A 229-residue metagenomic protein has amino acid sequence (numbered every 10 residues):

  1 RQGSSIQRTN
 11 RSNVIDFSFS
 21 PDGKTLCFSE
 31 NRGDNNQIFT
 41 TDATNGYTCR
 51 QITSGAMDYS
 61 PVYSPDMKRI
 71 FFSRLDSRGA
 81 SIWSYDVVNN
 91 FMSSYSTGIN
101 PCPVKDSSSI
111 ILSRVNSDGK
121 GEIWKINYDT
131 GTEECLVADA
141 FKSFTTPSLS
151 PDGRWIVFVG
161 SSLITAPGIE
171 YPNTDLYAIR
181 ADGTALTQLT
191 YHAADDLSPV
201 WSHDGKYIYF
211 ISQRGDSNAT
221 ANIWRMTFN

Functional and structural regions predicted by a protein language model:
R1-I15, T41-Y59, S84-I99, I126-F144 (+2 more regions): Multi-bladed beta-propeller domains
S18, V62, C102-V104, S148 (+1 more regions): Conserved beta-strand position repeated across blades of beta-propeller domains
P21-D22, P65-D66, K105-D106, P151-D152 (+1 more regions): Residue-level detector of Asp-centered blade-edge/turn motifs that repeat once per structural unit in beta-propeller
T25-S29, R69-S73, I110-S113, W155-V159 (+1 more regions): Residue position within the beta-strands of beta-propeller blades
N31-N36, L75-A80, N116-G121, A166-T174 (+1 more regions): Short, solvent-exposed loop/turn segments at conserved positions within beta-propeller repeat blades
Y59-Y63, F71-V104, L112-E122: Solenoidal tandem-repeat scaffolds enriched in leucines and small polar residues
T145-D175: Loop/turn-rich, solvent-exposed surfaces of beta-rich toroidal or solenoidal domains
L197-N229: Blade-level signature of beta-propeller repeat domains, shared across WD40, Kelch, NHL, RCC1 and BNR/Asp-box propellers
